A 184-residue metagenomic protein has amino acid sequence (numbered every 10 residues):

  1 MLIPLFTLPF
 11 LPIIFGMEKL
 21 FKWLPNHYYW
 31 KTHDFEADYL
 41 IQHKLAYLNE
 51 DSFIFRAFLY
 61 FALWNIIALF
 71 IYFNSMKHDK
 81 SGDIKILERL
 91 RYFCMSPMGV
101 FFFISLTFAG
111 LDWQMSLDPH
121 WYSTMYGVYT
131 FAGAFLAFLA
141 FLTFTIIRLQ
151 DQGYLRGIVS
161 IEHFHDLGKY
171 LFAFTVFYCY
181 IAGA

Functional and structural regions predicted by a protein language model:
M1-K80, M95-M98: Transmembrane-helix bundle segments that line or gate the permeation/cavity pathway in multi-pass membrane proteins
E50-F55, L59-A184: Long, contiguous internal "core" modules enriched in hydrophobic/ aromatic residues
